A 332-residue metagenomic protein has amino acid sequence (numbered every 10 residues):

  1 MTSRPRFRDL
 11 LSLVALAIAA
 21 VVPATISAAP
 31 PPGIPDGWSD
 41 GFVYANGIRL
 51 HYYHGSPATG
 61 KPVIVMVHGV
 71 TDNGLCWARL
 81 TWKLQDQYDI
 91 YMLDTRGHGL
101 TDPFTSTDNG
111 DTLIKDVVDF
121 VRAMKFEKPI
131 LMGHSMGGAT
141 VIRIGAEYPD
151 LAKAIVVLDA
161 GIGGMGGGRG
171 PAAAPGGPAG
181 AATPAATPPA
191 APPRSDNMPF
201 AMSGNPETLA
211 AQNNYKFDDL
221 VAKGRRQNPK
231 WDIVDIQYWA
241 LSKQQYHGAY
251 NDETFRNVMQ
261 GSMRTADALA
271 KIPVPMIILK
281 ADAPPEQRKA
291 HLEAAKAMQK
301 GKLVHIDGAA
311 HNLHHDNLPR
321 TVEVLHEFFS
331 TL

Functional and structural regions predicted by a protein language model:
T2-A15, V22-P62, Q87-Y88, E127 (+4 more regions): Alpha/beta-hydrolase fold catalytic core
N46-I48, Y53, T95-M132, M136 (+2 more regions): Active-site loop/oxyanion-hole signature of alpha/beta-hydrolase fold enzymes
H54-L100: Conserved HGGG/HGGXW glycine-rich cap/lid loop of the alpha/beta-hydrolase fold
G74-W82, L100-P103, A139, M165-G166 (+1 more regions): Short N-terminal helix/helix-N-cap motif within the alpha/beta-hydrolase-1
E127-A174: Conserved hydrolase catalytic core segment
G167-G168, A174, A179-K271: Conserved alpha/beta-hydrolase catalytic His-Asp/Glu region
P275-A309: Conserved loop-alpha-helix segment in the C-terminal half of the alpha/beta-hydrolase fold that carries the catalytic
G301-L332: Catalytic active-site module of serine/aspartate enzymes centered on a nucleophile-bearing elbow/loop
